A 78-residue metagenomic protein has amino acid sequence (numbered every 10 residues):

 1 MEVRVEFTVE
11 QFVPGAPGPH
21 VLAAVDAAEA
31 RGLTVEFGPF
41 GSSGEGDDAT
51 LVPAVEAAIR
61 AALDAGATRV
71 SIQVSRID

Functional and structural regions predicted by a protein language model:
M1-D78: Charge-rich, low-complexity N-terminal segments
